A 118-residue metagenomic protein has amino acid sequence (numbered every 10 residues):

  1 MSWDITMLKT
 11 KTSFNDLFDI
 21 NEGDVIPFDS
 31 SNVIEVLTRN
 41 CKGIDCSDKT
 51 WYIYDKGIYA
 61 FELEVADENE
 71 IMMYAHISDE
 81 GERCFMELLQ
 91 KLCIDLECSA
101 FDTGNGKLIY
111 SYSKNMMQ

Functional and structural regions predicted by a protein language model:
M1-Q118: Acidic (Asp/Glu-rich) sequence patches and key acidic residues that form negatively charged surfaces used
